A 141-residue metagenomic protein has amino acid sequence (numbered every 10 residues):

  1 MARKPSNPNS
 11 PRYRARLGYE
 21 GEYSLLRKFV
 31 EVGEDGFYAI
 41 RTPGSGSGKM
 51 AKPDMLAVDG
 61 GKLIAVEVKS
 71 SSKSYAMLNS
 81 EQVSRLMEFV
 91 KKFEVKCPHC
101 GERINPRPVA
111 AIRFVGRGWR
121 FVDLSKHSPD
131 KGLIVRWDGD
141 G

Functional and structural regions predicted by a protein language model:
M1-G44, V95: Acidic-basic catalytic patches of nuclease active cores, encompassing PD-(D/E)XK and other metal-cofactor nuclease
A2, R12-L17, Y23, V95-G141: Domain-level recognition of nuclease-like catalytic cores that cleave nucleotide substrates
E22, E67, Q82: Acidic-residue sensor for enzyme active/binding pockets
F29, M55-A57, G61-S72: Conserved catalytic cores of phosphodiester-cleaving nucleases, focusing on short active-site segments
I40, V66, V109-I112: Hydrophobic/aromatic beta-strand patches that form the interior of the parallel beta-sheet core in alpha/beta enzyme
S45-K49: A short beta-turn/loop motif at secondary-structure boundaries
A51-P53: Change "...and in nucleic-acid phosphodiester-cleaving endonucleases..." to "...and in nucleic-acid processing enzymes
S71-A110: Short, charged, amphipathic alpha-helix that recurs within catalytic cores of restriction-modification and other
